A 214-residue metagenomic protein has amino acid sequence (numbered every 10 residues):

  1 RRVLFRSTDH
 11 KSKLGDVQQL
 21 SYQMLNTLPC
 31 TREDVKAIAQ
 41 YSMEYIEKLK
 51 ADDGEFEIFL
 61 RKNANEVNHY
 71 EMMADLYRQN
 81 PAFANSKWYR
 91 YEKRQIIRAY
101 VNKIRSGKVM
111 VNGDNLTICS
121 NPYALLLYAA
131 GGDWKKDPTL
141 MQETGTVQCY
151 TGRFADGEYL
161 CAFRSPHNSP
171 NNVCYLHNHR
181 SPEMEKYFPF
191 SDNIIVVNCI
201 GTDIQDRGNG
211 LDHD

Functional and structural regions predicted by a protein language model:
R1-D212: Conserved small-residue
